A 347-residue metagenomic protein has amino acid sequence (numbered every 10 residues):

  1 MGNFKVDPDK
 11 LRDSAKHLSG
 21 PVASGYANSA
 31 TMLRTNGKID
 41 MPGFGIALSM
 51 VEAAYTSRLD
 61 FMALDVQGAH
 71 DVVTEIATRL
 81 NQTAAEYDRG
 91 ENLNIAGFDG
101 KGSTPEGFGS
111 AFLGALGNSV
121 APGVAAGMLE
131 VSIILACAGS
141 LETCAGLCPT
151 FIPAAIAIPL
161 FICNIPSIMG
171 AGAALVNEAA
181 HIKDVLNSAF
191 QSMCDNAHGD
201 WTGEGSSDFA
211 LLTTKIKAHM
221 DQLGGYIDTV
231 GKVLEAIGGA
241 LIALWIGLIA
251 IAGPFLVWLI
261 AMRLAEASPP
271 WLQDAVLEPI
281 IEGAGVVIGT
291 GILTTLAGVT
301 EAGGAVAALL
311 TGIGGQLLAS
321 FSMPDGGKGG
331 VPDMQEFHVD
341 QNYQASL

Functional and structural regions predicted by a protein language model:
M1-S167, A174, H181-S188, M193-N196 (+4 more regions): Intrinsically disordered, low-complexity Pro/Gly/Thr/Ser/Ala-rich repeat tracts
H198-G203: Alpha-helical hairpins and coiled-coil heptad-repeat segments
S206-T214: Short, charged, amphipathic alpha-helical segments
